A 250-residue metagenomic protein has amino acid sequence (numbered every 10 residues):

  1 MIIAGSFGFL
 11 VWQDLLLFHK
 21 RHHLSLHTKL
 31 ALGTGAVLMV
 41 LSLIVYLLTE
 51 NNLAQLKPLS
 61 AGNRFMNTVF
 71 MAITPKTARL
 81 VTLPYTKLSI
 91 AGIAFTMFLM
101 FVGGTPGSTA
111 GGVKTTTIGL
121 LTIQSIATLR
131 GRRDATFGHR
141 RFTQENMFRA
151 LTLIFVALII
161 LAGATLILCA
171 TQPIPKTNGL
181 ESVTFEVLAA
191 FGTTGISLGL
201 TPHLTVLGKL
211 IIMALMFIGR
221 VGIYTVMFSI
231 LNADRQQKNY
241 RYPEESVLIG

Functional and structural regions predicted by a protein language model:
M1-G250: Membrane-proximal intracellular helices of multi-pass ion channels
